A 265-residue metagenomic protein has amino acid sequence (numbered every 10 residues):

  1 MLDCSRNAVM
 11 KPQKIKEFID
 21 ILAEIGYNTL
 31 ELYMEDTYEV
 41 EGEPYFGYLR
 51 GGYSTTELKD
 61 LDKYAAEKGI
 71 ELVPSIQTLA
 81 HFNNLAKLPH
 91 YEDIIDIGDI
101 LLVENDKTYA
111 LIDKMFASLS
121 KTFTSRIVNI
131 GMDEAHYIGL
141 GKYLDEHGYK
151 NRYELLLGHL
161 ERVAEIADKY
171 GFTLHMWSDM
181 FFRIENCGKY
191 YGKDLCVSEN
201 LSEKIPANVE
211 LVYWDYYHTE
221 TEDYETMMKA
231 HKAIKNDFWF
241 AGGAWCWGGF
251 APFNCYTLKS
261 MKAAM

Functional and structural regions predicted by a protein language model:
M1-H175, W239-G242: Feature activates predominantly on carbohydrate-active enzymes
T122-T124, Y137-M265: Catalytic-core regions of glycoside hydrolase
